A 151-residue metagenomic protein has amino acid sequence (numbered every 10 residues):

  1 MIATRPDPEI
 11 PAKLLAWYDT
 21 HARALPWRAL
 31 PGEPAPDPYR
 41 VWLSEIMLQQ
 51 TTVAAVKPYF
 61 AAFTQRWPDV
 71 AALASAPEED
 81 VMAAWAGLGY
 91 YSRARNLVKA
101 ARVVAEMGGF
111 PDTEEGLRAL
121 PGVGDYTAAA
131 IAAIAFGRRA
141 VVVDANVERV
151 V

Functional and structural regions predicted by a protein language model:
M1-L120, A130, I134: N-terminal polyanion-binding entry modules of DNA glycosylases/AP lyases and select other DNA-binding proteins
A133-V151: Phosphate-backbone recognition surface of nucleic-acid-processing proteins
